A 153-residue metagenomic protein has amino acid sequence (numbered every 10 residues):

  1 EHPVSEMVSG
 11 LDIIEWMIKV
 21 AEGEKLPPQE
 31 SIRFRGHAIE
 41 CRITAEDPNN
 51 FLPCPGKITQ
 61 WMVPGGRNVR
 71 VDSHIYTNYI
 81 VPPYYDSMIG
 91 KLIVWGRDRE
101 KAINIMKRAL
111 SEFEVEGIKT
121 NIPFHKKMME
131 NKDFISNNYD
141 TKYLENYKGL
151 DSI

Functional and structural regions predicted by a protein language model:
E1-I153: ATP-dependent carboxylate activation and anion-phosphoryl transfer catalytic cores that bind Mg-ATP to form
